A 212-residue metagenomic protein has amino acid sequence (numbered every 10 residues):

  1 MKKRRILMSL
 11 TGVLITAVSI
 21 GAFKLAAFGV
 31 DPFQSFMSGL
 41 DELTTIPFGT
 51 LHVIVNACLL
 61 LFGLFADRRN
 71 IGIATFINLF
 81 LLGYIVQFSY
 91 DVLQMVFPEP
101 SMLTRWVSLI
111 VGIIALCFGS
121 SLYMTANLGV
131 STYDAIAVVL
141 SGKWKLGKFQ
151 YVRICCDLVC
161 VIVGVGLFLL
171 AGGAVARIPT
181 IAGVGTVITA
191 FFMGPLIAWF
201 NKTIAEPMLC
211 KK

Functional and structural regions predicted by a protein language model:
M1-K212: Core subunits and conserved enzymes of cellular information-processing and envelope-translocation systems across
